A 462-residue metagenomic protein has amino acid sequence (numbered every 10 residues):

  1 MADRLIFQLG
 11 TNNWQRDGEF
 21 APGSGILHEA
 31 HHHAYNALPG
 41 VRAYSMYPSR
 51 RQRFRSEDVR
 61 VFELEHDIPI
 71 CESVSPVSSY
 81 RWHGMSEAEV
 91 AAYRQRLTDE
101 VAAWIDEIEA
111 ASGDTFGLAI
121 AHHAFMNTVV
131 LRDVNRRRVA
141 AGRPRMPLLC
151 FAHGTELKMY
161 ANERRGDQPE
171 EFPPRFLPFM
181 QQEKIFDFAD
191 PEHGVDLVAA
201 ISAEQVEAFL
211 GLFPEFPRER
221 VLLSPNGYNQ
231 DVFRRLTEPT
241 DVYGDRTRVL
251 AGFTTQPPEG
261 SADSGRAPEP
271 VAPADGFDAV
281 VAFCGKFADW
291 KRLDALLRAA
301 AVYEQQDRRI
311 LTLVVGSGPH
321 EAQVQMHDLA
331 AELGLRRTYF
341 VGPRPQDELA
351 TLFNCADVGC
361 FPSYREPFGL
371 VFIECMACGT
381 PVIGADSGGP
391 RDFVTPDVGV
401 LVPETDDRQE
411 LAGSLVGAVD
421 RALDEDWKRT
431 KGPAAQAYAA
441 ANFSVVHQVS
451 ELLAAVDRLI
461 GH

Functional and structural regions predicted by a protein language model:
M1-E65, S112, H462: N-terminal subdomain of nucleotide-sugar transferases
Y44-S112: A conserved catalytic-core segment of Leloir-type glycosyltransferases
D167-V198: Membrane-proximal helix-turn-helix segments that form the acceptor-binding/catalytic region of lipid-linked
A199, D241, D245-K291, L297-A300: Conserved donor-binding/catalytic core segment of Leloir-type glycosyltransferases
E204, G227: Carbohydrate-associated surface elements
D245-E259, D263, R391-R421: Change "using UDP/GDP/dTDP sugars" to "using nucleotide sugars
V324-R344: Nucleotide-activated donor-binding/catalytic signature segment of Leloir-type glycosyltransferases, i.e., the conserved
Y364: Aromatic "clamp/platform" in nucleotide-sugar-dependent glycosyltransferases that forms part of the donor/acceptor
